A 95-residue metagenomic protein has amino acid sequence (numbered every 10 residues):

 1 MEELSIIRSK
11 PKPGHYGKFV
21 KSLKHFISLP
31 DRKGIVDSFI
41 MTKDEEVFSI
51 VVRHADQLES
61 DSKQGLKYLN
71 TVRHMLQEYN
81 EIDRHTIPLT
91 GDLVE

Functional and structural regions predicted by a protein language model:
M1-P11: Short glycine-/aliphatic-rich beta-strand segments at the starts of folded cytosolic domains
L4, D37-S38: Short hydrophobic/aromatic beta-strand element in the GNAT-like acyltransferase core that lines or flanks the acyl-donor
K10-K21: Short, surface-exposed ligand-recognition loops at beta-strand->loop->(often short) alpha-helix junctions that present
P11, T42, R53-H54: Short beta-strand segments enriched in hydrophobic/aromatic residues within well-folded beta-rich domains
H25-D37, V52-T86: An amphipathic, aromatic/His-enriched active-site/gating alpha helix that lines ligand/cofactor pockets
F39-E45: A short beta-turn/loop motif at secondary-structure boundaries
E46-V52: A generic structural motif
H85-E95: Short, low-order "capping/linker" segments at domain edges
